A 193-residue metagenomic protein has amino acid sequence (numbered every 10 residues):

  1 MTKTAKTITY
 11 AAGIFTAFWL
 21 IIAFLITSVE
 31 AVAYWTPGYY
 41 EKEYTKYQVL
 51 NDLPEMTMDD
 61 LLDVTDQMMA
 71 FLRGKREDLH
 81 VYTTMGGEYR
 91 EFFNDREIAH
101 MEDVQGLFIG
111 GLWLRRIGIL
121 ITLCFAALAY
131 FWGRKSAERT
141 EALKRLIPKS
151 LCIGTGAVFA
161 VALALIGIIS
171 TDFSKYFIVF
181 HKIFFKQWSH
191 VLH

Functional and structural regions predicted by a protein language model:
M1-G38: Hydrophobic secretory-pathway targeting helix
T2-F15, I119-T171: Juxtamembrane interface at the cytosolic side of transmembrane helices
I26-A33, L163-Y176: C-terminal TM-helix exit segments that contain a strictly Trp-centered aromatic cap at the helix terminus
E30-D52: Alpha-helical transmembrane signal-anchor/signal-peptide segments
Y34-K42, F131-E138, S174, K186: Transmembrane helix-loop junctions in multipass membrane proteins, especially transporters and channels
N51-R73: Short extracytoplasmic
R73-G118: Individual transmembrane alpha-helix segments
I168-H193: Juxtamembrane non-transmembrane "cap" segments at the membrane-aqueous interface of multi-pass membrane proteins
